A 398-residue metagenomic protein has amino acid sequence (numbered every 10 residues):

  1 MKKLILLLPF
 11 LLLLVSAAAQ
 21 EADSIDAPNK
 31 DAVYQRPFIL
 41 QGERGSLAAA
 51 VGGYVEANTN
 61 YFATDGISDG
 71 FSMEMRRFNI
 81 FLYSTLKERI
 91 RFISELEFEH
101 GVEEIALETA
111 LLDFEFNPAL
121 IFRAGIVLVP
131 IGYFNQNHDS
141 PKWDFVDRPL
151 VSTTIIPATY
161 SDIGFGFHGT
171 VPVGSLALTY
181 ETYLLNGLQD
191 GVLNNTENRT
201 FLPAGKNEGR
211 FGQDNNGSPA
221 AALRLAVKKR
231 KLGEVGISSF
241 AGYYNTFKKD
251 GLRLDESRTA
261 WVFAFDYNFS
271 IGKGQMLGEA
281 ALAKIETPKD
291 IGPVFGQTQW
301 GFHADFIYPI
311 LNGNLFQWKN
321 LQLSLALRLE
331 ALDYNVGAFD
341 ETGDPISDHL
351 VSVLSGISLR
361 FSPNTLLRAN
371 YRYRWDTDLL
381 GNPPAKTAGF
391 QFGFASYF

Functional and structural regions predicted by a protein language model:
M1-A27: Cleavable N-terminal export/targeting peptides
A17-E56, F398: N-terminal periplasmic/intermembrane-space "pro-region" immediately following the signal or transit peptide
A22-D26, D65-I67, A110-E115, N135 (+2 more regions): Outer-membrane beta-barrel pore domains
L40-F62, I67-D190, G217-A222, A226-E234 (+4 more regions): Outer membrane beta-barrel
G45, S72, E104, P157 (+5 more regions): A generic structural micro-feature
N137-D139, V151-P157, L193-E197, G209-D214 (+3 more regions): Extracellular/periplasm-exposed beta-strand and loop segments of Gram-negative cell-envelope proteins, dominated by
E181, L185-P203, F211: Charge-patterned, long linear interaction tracts outside catalytic cores
R199-K248: Loop-centered beta-sheet repeat module
